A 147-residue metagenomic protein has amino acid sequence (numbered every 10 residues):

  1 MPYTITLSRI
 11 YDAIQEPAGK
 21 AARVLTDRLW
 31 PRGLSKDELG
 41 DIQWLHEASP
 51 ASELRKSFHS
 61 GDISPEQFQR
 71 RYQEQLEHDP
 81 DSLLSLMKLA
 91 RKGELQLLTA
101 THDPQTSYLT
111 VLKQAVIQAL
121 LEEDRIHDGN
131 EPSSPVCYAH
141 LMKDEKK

Functional and structural regions predicted by a protein language model:
M1-K147: Residues lining hydrophobic/aromatic ligand-binding pockets adjacent to catalytic sites
